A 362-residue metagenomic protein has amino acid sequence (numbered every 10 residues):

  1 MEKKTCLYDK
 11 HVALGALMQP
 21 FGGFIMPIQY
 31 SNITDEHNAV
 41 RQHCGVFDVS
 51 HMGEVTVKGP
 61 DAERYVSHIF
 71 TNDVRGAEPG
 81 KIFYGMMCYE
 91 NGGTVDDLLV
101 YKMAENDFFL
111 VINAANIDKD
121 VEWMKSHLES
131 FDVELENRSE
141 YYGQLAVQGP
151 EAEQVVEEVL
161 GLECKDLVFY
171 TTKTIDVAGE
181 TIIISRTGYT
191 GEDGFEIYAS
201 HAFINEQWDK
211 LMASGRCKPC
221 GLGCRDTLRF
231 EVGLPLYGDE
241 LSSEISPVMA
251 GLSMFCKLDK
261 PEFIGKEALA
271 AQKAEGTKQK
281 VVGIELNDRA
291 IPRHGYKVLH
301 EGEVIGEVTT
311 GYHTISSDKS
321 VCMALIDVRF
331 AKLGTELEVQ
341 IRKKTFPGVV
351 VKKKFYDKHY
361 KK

Functional and structural regions predicted by a protein language model:
M1-G85, G93-V95: Acidic, proline/glycine-enriched N-terminal capping motif
M1-I28, T34, M103-K362: Conserved, structured C-terminal
E36-V40, N91-T94, L98, S130 (+1 more regions): Membrane-targeting and insertion segments and their boundary/processing signals
H43, N91-G92, G221, D226: A subset of signal/propeptide-processing and intrinsically disordered low-complexity segments in secreted/extracellular
V49-P60, K102-F109, V147: N-terminal glycine-rich flavin-associated loop
D73-N106, V111-D120, S126-H127: Well-ordered mid-protein domain cores that form the structural environment of catalytic cofactors
